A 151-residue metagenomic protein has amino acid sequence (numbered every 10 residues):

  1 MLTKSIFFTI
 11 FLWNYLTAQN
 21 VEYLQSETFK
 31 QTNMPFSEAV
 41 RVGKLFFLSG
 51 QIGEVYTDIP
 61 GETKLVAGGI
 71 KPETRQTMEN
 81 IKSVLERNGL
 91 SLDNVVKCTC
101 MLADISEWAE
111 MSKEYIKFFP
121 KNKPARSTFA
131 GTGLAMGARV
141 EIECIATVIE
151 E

Functional and structural regions predicted by a protein language model:
M1-I6: Bacterial N-terminal signal peptides that target proteins for export
F7-E79, S83-V96, L102-E151: N-terminal presequence-like segments and the immediate start of the first folded domain
